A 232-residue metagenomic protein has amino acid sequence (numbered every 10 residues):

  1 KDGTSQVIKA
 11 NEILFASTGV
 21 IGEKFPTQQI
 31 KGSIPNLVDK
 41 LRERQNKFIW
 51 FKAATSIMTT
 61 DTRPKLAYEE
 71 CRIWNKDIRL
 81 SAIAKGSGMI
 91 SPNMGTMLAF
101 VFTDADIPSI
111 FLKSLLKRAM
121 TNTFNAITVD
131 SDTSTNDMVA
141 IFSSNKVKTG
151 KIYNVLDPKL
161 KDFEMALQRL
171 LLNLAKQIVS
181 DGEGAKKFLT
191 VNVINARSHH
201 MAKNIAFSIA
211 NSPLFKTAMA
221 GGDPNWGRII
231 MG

Functional and structural regions predicted by a protein language model:
K1-G232: A structural signal for small-residue-enriched, beta-sheet-centric alpha/beta enzyme cores and oligomeric scaffold folds
